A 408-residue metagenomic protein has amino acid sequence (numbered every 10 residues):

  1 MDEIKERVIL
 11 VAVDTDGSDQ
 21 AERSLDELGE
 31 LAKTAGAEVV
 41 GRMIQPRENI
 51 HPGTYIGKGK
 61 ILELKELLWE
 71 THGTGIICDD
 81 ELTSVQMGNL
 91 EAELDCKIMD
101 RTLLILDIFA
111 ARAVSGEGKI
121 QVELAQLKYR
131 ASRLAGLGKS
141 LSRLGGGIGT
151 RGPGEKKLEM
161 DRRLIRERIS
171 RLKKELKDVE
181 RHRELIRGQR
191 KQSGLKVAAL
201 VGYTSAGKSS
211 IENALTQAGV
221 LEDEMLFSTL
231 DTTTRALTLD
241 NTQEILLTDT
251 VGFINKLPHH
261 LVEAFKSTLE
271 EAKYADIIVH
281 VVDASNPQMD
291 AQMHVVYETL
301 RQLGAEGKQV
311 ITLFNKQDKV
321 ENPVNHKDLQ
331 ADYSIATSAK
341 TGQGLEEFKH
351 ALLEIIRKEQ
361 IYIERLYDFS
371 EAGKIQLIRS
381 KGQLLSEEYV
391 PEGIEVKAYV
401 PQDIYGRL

Functional and structural regions predicted by a protein language model:
M1-D107: N-terminal accessory targeting/assembly segments
E3-K5, R143-V262, K266-K273: Conserved G1/Walker A P-loop phosphate-binding module
D14-S18, R47-N49, E81-S84, L103-L106 (+7 more regions): Conserved nucleotide-binding/hydrolysis micro-motifs of P-loop NTPases
T15-D19, I50-T54, R112-G116, K156-K157 (+4 more regions): Flexible beta-alpha connector loops of hexameric P-loop NTPases
S24-K33, K65-E70, L82-C96, T242-Q243 (+1 more regions): Conserved C-terminal guanine-recognition region of P-loop GTPase G domains, centered on the G4
C96-G146, E306-I311, K316-F369: Canonical P-loop GTPase G-domain recognition
Q121-L124, K128-A131, A135-G138, E159 (+5 more regions): Alpha-helical coiled-coil heptad-repeat register
E359-L408: NTP-binding/hydrolysis catalytic cores, primarily Walker-type P-loop NTPases
